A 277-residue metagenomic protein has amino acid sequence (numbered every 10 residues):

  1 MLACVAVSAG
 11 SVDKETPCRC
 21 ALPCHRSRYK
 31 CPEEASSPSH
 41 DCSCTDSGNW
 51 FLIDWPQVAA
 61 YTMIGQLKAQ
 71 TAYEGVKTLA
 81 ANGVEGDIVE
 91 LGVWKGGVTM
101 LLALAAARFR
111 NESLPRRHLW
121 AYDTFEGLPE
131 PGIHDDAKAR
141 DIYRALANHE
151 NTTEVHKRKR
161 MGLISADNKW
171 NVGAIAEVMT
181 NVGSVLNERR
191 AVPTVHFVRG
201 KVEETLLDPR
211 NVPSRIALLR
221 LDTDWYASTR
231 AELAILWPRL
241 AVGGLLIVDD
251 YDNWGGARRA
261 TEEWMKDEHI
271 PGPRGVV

Functional and structural regions predicted by a protein language model:
M1-S8, V12-Q70, V76-V84: Rossmann-like AdoMet
P32, H40-Q66, V84-V277: S-adenosylmethionine/decaboxylated-SAM
